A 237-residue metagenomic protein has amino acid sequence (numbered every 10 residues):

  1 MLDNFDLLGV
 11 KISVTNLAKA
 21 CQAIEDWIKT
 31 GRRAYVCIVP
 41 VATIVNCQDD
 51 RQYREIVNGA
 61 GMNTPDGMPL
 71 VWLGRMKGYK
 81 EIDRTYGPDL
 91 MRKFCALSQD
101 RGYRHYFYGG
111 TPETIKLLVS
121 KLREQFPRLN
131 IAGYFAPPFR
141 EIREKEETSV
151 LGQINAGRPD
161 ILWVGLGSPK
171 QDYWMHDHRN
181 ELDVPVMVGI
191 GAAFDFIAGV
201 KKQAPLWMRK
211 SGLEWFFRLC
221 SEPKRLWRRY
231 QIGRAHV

Functional and structural regions predicted by a protein language model:
M1-D89: N-terminal nucleotide/polyanion-binding subdomain common to many enzyme families
P40-I44, L166-Q171, A193-F194: Short glycine-rich anion-binding loops that position phosphate/pyrophosphate groups of nucleotides and phosphorylated
R51, E55-G59, D172-A192: A short, gly/pro- and small-residue-rich
G61, A132, D160, P185: Conserved acidic residues
V71-Q153, G157: Conserved beta-alpha
A136-I142, P185-S221: Short, flexible loop segments at boundaries between secondary-structure elements
I154-S168, V184: Proline-aspartate-enriched helix->loop->beta-strand connector
A235-V237: Conserved small/polar residues in nucleotide/adenosyl-binding loops
